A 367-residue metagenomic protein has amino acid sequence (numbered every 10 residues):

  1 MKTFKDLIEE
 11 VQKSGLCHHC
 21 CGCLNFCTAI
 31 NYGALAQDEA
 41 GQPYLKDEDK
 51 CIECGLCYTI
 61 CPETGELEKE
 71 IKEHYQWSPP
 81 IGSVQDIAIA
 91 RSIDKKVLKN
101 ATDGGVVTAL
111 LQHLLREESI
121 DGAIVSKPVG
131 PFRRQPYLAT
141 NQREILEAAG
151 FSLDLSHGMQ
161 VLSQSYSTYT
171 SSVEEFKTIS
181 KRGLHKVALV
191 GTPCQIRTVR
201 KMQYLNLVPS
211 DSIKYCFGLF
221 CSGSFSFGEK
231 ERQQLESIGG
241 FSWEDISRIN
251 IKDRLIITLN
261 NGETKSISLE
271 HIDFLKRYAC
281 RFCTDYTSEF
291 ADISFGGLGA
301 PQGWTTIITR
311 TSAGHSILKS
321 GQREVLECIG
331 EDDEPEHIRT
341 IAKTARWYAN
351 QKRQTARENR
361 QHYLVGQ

Functional and structural regions predicted by a protein language model:
M1-C21, Y32-E53, K265-I267, H271-I272: Ferredoxin-like iron-sulfur electron-transfer modules
M1-T28, E236-D253: A broadly conserved sequence feature marking short terminus-proximal activation segments in nucleic acid-centric
K5-S14, C54-E66, E118, A148-A149: Short charge-dense sequence patches
S14-C17, L24, Y58, R277-C280 (+1 more regions): Mature extracytoplasmic/luminal segments of secretory-pathway proteins
H18, G22-Q42, L56-Y75, S288 (+1 more regions): Iron-sulfur cluster-binding cysteine motifs and their immediate structural context in ferredoxin-like electron-transfer
N25, D49-I52, T59, T108 (+1 more regions): N-terminal, well-ordered alpha-helical segments
K46-E48, T64, S126-P128: Acidic/polar N-terminal loop/beta-strand segments that form early-domain functional surfaces
E70-Q367: Iron-sulfur-associated redox domains of electron-transfer enzymes in respiratory and anaerobic energy metabolism
